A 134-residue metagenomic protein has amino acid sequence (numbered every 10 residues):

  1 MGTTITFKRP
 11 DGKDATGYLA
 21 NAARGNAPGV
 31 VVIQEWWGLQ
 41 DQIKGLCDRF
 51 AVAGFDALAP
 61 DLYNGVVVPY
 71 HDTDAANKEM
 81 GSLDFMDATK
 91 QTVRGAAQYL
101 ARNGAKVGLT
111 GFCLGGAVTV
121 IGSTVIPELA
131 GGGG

Functional and structural regions predicted by a protein language model:
M1-G134: N-terminal cap/leader regions of alpha/beta-hydrolase-fold enzymes, predominantly small-molecule hydrolases
